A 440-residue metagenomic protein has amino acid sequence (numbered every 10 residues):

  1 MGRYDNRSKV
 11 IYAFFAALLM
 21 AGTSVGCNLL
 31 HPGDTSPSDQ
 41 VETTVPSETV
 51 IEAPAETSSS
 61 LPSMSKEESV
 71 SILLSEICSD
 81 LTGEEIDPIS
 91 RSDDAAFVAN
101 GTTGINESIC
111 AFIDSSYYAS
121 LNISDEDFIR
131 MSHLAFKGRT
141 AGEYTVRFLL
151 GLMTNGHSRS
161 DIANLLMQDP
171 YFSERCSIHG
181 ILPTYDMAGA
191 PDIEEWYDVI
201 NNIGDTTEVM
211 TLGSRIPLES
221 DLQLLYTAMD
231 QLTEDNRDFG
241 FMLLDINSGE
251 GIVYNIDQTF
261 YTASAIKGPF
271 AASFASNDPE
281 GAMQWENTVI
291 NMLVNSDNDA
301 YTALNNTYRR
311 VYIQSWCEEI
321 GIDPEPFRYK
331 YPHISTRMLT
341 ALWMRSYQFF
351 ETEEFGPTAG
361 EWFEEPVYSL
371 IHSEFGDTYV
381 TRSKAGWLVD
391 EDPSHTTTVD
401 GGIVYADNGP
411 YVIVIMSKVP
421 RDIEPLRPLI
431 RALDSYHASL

Functional and structural regions predicted by a protein language model:
M1-R7: N-terminal secretory signal peptides that target proteins for export/translocation
F14-S24: Bacterial N-terminal signal peptides
N28-T35: Bacterial lipoprotein signal-peptidase II cleavage site
E42-S60: Extracellular mucin-like PTS domains
L61-W196: Composition-driven recognition of low-complexity segments enriched in small/aliphatic/hydroxylated residues
D192-F239, L244-S248, I252-V253, A303-L440: Penicillin-recognizing serine hydrolase domain
I246-N247, Q284-D297, Y308-R309: Acidic helix-start/capping segments at beta-turn-to-alpha-helix junctions
G249, T259-G281, M292, I413: Active-site SXXK
